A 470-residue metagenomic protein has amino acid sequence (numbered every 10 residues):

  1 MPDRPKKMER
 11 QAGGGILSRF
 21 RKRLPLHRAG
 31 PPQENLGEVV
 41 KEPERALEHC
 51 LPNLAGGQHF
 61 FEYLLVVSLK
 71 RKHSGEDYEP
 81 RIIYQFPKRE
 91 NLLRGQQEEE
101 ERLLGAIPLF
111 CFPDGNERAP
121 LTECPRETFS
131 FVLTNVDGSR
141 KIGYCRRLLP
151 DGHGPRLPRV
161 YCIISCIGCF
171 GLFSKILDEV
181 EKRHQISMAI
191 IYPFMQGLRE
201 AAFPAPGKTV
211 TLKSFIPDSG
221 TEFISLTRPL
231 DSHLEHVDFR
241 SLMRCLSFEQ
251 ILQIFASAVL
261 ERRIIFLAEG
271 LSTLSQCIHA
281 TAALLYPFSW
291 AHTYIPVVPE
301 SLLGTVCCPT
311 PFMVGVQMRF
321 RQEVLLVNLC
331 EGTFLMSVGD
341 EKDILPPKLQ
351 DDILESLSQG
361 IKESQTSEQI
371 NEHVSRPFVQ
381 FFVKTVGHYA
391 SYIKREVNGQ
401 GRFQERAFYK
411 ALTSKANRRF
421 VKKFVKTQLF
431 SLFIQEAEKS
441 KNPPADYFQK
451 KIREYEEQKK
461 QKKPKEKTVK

Functional and structural regions predicted by a protein language model:
P2-Q11, G15-K470: Acidic, Ser/Thr/Pro/Gly-enriched alpha-helical scaffold modules and adjacent low-complexity linkers in large eukaryotic
